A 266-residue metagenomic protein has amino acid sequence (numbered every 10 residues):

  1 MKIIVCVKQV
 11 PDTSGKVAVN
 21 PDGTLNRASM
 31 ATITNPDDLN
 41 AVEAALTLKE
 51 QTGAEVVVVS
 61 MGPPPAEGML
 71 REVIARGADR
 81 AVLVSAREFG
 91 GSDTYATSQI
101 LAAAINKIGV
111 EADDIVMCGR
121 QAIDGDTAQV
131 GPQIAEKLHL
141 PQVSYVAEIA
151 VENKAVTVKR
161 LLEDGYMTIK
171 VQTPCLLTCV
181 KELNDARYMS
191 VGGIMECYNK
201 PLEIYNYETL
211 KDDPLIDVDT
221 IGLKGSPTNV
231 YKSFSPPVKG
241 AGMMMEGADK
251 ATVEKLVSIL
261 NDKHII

Functional and structural regions predicted by a protein language model:
M1-I266: N-terminal glycine-rich FAD/FM-binding segment characteristic of electron-transfer flavoproteins
